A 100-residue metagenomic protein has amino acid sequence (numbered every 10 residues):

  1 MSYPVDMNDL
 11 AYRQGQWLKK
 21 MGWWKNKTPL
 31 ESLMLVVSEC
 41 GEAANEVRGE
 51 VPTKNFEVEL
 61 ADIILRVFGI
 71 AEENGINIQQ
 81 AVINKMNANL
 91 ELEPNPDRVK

Functional and structural regions predicted by a protein language model:
M1-L60, I64-K100: Flexible "arm" and connector segments at domain edges
